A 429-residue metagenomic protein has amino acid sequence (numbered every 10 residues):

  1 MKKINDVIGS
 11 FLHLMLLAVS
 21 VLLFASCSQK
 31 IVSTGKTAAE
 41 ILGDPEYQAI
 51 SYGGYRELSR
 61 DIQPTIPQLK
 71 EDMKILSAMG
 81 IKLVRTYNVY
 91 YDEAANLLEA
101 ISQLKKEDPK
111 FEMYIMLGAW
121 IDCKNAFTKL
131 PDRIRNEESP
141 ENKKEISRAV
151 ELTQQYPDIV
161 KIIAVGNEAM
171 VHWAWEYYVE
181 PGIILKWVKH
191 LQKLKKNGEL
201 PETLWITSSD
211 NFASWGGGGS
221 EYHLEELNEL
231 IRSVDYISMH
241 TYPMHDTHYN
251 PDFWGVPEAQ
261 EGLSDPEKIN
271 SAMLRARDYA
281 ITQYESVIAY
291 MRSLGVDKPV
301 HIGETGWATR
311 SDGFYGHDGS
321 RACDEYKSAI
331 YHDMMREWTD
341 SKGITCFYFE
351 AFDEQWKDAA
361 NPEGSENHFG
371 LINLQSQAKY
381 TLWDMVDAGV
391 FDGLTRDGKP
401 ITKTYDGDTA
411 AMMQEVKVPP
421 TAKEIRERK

Functional and structural regions predicted by a protein language model:
K2-M15: Bacterial N-terminal signal peptides that target proteins for export
L23-S26: C-terminal motif of bacterial Sec signal peptides marking the signal peptidase cleavage site
I31-A38, P45, G313-M334, W338-K429: Aromatic-rich peripheral "rim/lid" segments of glycoside hydrolase catalytic domains that contact and position glycan
L42-G118, D122, F127, S139-N142: N-terminal carbohydrate-binding/catalytic regions of secreted carbohydrate-active enzymes
L58-L76, N142-T153, G217-L227, A329-M334: Short, acidic/polar
V84, I163, I237, I302-E304 (+1 more regions): Conserved, mostly hydrophobic/aromatic
N96-L204: Substrate-binding cleft of extracellular glycoside hydrolase catalytic domains
S139, E176-I302, A308-D312: Noncatalytic carbohydrate-binding groove/subsite architecture in carbohydrate-active enzymes
